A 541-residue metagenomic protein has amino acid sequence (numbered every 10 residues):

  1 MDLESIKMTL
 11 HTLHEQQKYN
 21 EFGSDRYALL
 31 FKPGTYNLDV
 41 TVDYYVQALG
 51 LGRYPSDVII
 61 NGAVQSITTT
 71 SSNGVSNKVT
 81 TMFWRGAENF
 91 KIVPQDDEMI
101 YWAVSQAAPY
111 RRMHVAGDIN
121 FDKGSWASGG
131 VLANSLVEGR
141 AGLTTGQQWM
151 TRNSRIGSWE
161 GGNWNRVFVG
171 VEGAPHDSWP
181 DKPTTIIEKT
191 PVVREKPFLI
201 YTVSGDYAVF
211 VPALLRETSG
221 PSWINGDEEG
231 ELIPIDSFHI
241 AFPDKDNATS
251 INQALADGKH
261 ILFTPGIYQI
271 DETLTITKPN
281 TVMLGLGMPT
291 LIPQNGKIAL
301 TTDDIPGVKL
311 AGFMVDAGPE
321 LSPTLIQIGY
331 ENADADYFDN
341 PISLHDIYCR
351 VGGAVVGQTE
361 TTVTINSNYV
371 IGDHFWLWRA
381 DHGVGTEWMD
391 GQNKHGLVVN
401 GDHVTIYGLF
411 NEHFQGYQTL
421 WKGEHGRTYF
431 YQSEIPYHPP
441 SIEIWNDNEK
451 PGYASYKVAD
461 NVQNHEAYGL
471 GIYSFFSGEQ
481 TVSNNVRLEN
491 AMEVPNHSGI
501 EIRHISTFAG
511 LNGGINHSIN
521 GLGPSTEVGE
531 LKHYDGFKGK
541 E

Functional and structural regions predicted by a protein language model:
M1-E541: Extracellular/periplasmic carbohydrate-active domains that bind, remodel, or depolymerize complex polysaccharides
